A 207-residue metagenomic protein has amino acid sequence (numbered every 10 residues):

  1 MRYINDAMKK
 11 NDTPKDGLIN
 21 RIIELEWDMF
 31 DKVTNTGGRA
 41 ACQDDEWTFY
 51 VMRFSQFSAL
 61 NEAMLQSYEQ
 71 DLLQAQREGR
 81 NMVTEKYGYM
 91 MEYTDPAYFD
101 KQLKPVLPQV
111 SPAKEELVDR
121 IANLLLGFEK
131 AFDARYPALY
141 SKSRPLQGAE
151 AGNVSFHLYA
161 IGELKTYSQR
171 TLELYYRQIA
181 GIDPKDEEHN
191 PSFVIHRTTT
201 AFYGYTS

Functional and structural regions predicted by a protein language model:
R2, K9-K10, Y205-T206: Composition-driven low-complexity repeats that form or flank extended alpha-helical/coiled-coil segments
N5, K9-C42, W47, V51 (+3 more regions): Terminal low-complexity "docking" segments
N11-L18, I22, E46, S58 (+6 more regions): Intrinsic-disorder-associated interaction segments
G17-R21, M64, M82, T171 (+1 more regions): Exposed alpha-helical structural elements
T36-L60, Q66-D71, M82-T84, G148 (+1 more regions): A cross-kingdom feature marking solvent-exposed beta-strand/loop segments within repeated, beta-rich binding/scaffold
F57-L60, M64-L73, L117-I121, L164-Y167 (+1 more regions): Short, structured motif recognition centered on aromatic/hydrophobic residues
L65, Q70-S111, I179-T206: Repeat-associated, polar segments at repeat-unit boundaries in modular proteins
A113-K165, Q169-L174: Surface-exposed interaction/gating patches
